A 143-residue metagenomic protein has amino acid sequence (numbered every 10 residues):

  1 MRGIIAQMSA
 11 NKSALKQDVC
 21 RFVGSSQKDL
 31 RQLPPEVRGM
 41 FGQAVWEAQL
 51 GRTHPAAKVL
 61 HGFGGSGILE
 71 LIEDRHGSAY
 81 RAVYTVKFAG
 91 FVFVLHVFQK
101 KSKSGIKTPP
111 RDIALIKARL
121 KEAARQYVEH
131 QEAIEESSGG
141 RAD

Functional and structural regions predicted by a protein language model:
M1-A79, F88-F91, K101-D143: Basic, Lys/Arg-enriched alpha-helical interface segments
A82, F93-V97: Conserved catalytic cores of phosphodiester-cleaving nucleases, focusing on short active-site segments
T85: Short hydrophobic/aromatic beta-strand micro-patches that form the beta-sheet surface supporting nucleotide- or nucleic
